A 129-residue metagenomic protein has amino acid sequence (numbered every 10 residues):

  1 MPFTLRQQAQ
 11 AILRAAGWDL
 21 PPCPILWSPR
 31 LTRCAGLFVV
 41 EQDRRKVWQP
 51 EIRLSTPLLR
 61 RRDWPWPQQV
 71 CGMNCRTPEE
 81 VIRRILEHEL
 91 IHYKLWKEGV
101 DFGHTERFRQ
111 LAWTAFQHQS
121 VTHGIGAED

Functional and structural regions predicted by a protein language model:
M1-R84, Y93-D129: Active-site-proximal or metal-binding-adjacent scaffold patches in catalytic folds
E89: Walker B catalytic acidic pair
